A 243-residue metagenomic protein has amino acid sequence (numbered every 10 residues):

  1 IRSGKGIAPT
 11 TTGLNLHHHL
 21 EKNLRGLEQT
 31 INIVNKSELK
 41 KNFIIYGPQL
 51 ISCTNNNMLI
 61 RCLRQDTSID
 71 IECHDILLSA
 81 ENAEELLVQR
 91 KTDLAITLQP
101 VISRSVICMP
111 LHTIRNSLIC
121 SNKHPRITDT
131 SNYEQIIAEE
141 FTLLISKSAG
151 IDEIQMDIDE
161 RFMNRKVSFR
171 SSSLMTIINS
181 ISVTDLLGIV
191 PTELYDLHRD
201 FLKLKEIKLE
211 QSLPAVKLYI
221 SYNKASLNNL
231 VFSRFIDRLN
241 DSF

Functional and structural regions predicted by a protein language model:
I1-P9: A short LG(V/I)-centered, amphipathic sequence patch enriched for acidic residue(s) preceding the LG motif
L16-E38: Alpha-helical linker/hinge and terminal dimerization helices associated with HTH transcriptional regulators
K40-I102: Central regulatory/effector-binding core of bacterial HTH transcription factors
V88-K91, L98, A149-K205: Hydrophobic hinge/microswitch elements
S103-P110, I114, T176-K224: Beta-alpha-beta core module
S103-T142: Flexible hinge/capping segments at coil-to-helix
I119-P125, K217-N228: A bilobed periplasmic-binding-protein/Venus flytrap-type ligand-binding module shared by bacterial periplasmic
R126, E139-F162, T192, N228-I236: Secondary-structure junction motif
